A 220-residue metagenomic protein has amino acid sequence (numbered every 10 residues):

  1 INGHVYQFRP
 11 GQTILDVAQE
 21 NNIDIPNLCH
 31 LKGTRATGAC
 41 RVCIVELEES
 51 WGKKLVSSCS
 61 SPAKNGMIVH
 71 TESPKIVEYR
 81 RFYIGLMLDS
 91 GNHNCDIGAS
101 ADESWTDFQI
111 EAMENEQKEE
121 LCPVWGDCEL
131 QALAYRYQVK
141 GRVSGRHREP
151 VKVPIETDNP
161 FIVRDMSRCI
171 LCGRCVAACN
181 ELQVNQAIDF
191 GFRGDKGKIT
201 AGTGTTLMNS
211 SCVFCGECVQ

Functional and structural regions predicted by a protein language model:
I1-C215, V219-Q220: Ferredoxin-type iron-sulfur electron-transfer modules and their immediate structural context
